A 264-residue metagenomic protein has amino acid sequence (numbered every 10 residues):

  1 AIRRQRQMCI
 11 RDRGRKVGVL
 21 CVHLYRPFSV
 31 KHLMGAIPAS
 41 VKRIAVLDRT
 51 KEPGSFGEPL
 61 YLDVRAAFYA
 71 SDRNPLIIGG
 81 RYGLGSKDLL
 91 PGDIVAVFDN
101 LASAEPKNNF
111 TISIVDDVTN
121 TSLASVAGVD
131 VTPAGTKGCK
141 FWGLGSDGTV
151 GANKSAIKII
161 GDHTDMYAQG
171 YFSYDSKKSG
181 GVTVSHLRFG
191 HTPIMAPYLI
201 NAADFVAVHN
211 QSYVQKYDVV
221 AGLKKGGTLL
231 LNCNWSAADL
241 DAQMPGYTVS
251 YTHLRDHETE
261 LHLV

Functional and structural regions predicted by a protein language model:
Q5-D12, V249-T259: Conserved small/polar residues in nucleotide/adenosyl-binding loops
R11-D12, M34-A39, A221-L223: Short, surface-exposed basic-aromatic patches at helix termini and helix-loop junctions that form
R11-V19, I159-D165: Short helix-loop-beta junction
V17-H32, S250: Generic long, charged, amphipathic alpha-helical segments
L20-V22, I78, Q169-S173: Beta-strand segments within the central parallel beta-sheet cores of soluble alpha/beta enzyme folds
P27-F28, S40-R43, L47-R49, G54-E58 (+3 more regions): Active-site cofactor/cluster-binding pocket
F28-G35, G85-I94, L240-M244: Glycine-rich, charge-decorated loop segments at or immediately adjacent to ligand/cofactor-binding or catalytic sites
R43-D130, R255, V264: Peripheral docking tails and interdomain loops at the edges of cofactor- or intermediate-handling domains
